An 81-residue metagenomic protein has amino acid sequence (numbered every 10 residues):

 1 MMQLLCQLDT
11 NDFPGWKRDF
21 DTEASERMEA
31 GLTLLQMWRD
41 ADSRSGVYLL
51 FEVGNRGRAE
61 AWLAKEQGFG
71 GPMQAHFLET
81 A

Functional and structural regions predicted by a protein language model:
M1-A81: Short S/T/G/P-rich N-terminal loop/turn motif that feeds into the first structured element of a domain
